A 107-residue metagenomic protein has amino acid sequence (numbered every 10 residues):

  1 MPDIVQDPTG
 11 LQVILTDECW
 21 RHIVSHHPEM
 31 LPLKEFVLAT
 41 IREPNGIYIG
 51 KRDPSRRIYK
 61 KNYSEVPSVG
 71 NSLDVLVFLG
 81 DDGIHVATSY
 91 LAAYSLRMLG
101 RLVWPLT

Functional and structural regions predicted by a protein language model:
M1-T107: Ribonuclease/tRNase effector modules and their secretory precursors
